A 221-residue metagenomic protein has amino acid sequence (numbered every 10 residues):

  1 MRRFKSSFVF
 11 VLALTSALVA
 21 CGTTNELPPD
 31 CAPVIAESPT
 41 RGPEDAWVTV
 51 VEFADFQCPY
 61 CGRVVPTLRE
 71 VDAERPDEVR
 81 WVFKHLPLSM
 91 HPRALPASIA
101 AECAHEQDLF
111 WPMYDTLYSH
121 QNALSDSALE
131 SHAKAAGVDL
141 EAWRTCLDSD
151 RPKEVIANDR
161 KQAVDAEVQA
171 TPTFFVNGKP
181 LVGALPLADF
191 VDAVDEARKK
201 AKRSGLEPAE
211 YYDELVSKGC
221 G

Functional and structural regions predicted by a protein language model:
M1-F10: Bacterial N-terminal signal peptides that target proteins for export
R2-R3, S131-G221: C-terminal cap of thioredoxin/glutaredoxin-like
A17-A20: C-terminal motif of bacterial Sec signal peptides marking the signal peptidase cleavage site
G22-T24: Bacterial signal peptide processing site
L27-E37, P208-Y211: N-terminal low-complexity, Pro/Thr/Ser-rich intrinsically disordered segments that act as propeptides or flexible
C31-V48, A73: A short beta-strand-turn-helix
A46-K134, V138-D139, A197, S204-G221: Structural alpha/beta surface segment adjacent to cysteine/selenocysteine redox centers across thiol/disulfide enzymes
